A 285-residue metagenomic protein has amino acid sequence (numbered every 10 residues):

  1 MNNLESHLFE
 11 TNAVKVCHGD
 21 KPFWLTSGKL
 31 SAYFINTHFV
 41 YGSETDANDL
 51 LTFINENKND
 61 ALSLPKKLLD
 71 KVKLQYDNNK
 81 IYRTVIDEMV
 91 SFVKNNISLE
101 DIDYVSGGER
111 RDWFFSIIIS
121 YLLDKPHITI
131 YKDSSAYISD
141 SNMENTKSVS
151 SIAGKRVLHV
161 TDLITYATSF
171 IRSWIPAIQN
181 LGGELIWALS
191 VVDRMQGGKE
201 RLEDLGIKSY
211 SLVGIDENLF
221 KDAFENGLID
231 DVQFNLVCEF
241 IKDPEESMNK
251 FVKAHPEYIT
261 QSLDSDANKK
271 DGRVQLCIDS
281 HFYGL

Functional and structural regions predicted by a protein language model:
M1-T161, T165-L285: PRPP-associated nucleotide enzymes
